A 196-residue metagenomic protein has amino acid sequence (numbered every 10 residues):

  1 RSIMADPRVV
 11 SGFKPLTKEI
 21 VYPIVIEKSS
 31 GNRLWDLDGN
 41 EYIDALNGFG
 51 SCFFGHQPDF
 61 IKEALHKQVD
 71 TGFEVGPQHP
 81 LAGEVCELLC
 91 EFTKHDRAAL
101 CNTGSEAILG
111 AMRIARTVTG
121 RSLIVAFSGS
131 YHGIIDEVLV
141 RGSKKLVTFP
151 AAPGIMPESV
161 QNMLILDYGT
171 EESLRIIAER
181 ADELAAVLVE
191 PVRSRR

Functional and structural regions predicted by a protein language model:
R1-K94: N-terminal glycine-rich, Lys/His-bearing helix-loop that initiates the first secondary-structure elements of many
S51-F53, E172, S194-R196: Short, small-residue-enriched loops and turns at beta-alpha junctions that line or gate enzyme active sites
F60, E84-L188, R193: PLP-dependent aspartate aminotransferase-fold enzymes
E74-H79, D182, R195-R196: Short acidic-aromatic active-site loops that bind/stabilize oxyanions
